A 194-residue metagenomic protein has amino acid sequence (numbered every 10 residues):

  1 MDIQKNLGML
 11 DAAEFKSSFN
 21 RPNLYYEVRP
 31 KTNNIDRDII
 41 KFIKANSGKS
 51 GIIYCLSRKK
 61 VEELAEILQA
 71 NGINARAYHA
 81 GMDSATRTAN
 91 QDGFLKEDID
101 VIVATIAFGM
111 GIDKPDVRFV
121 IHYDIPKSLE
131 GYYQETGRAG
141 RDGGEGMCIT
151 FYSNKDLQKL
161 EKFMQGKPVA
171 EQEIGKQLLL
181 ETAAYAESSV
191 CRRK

Functional and structural regions predicted by a protein language model:
M1-V169, Q177: Helicase motor core with emphasis on the C-terminal RecA-like subdomain
L160, M164-K194: C-terminal accessory/connector segments of nucleic-acid motor ATPases
